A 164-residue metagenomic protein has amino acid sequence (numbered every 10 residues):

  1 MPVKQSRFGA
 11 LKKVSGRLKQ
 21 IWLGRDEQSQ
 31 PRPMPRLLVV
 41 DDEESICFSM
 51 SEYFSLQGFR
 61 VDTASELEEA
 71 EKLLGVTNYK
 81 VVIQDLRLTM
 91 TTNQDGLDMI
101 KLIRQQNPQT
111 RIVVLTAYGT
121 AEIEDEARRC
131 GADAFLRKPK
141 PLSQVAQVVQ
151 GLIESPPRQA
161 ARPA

Functional and structural regions predicted by a protein language model:
M1-R36, Q105, S143-A164: Non-catalytic signal-transmission and effector/linker regions of two-component phosphorelay proteins
E43, R87-T91: The short loop immediately C-terminal to the conserved phospho-acceptor aspartate in CheY-like receiver
E44-D62: Two-component/phosphorelay signaling modules centered on CheY-like receiver
T63-V81, T89, Q105: Acidic, metal-coordinating helix/loop segments flanking the phosphotransfer/catalytic sites of two-component signaling
K72, N93-Q109, R129: Short amphipathic alpha-helix used as the core "switch/output" element in two-component signaling
V82, I112, F135-L136: Two-component signal transduction core modules
Q94-D98, Y118-L136: Alpha4 helix (beta4-alpha4-beta5 surface) of REC/receiver domains from two-component response regulators
